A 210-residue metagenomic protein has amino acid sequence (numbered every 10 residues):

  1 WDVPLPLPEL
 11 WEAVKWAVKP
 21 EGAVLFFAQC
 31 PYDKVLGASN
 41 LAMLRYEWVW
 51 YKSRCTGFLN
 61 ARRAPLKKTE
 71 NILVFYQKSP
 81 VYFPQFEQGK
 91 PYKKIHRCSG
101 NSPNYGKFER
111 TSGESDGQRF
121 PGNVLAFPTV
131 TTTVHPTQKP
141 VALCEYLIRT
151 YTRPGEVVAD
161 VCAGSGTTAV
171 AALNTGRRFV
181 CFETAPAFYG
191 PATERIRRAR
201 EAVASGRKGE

Functional and structural regions predicted by a protein language model:
W1-P191: Core catalytic lobe of class I
T193-G206: Short, conserved SAM-binding/catalytic segment of Class I S-adenosyl-L-methionine-dependent methyltransferases
G209-E210: Acidic, low-complexity intrinsically disordered tails
